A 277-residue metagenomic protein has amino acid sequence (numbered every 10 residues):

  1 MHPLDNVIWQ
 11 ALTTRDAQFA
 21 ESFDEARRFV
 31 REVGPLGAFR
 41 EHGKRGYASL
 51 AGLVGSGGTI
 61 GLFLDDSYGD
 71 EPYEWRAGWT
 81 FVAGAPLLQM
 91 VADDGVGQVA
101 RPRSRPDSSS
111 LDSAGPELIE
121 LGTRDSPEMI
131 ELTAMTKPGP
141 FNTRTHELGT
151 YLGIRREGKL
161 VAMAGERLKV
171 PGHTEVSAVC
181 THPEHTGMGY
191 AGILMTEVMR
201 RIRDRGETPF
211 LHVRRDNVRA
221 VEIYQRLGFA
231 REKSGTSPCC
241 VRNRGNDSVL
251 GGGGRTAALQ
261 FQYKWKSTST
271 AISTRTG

Functional and structural regions predicted by a protein language model:
M1-V7, V96-G139, L250, G254 (+1 more regions): Short amphipathic alpha-helix that is part of the acyltransferase structural core
M1-W75, T268: N-terminal charged segments
L36-A38, V179-T186, R214: A short, internal acetyl-CoA/4′-phosphopantetheine-binding micro-motif in the GNAT/acyltransferase core
R45-L50, G187-I202, V221-R226: Conserved acetyl-CoA-binding loop-helix of GNAT-fold acetyltransferases
F63-G69, R201, F210-V221, S237-D247: Conserved beta-strand-loop-alpha-helix junction that forms the acyl-donor binding cleft
G69-G78, G192, R215-K233, V241: Conserved active-site alpha-helix within GNAT-family acetyltransferase domains
T80-A92, A230-G245: Conserved catalytic-core motifs of GNAT/GCN5-like acyltransferases
P140-T150, R155-C180: A conserved beta-strand-loop-helix scaffold within acyl/acetyltransferase catalytic domains
